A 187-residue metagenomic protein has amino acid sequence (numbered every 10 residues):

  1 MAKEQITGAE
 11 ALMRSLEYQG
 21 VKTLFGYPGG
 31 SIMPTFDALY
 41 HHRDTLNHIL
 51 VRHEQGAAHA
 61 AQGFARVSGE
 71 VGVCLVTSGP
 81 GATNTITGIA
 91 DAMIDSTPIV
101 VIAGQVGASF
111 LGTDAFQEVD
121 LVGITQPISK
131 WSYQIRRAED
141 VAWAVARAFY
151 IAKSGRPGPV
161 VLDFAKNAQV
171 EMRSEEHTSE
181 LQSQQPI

Functional and structural regions predicted by a protein language model:
M1-E175, S179: N-terminal alpha/beta PP-like core and its mobile active-site loop of ThDP/TPP-dependent enzymes
E180-I187: Positively charged, low-complexity/disordered segments
